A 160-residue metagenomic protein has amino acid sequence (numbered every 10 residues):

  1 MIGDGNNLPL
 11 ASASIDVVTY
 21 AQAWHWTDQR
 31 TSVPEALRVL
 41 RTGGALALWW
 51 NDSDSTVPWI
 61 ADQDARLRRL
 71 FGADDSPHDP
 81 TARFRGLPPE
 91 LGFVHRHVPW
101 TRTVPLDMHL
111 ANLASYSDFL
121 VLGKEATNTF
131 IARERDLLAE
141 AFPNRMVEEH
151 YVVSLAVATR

Functional and structural regions predicted by a protein language model:
I2: Conserved residues in the N-terminal Rossmann fold of short-chain dehydrogenase/reductase
N6-V18: A short acidic, Gly/Pro-enriched loop at the edge of an enzyme's catalytic core that lines a small-molecule cofactor
L8, W24-W26, W50, H109 (+1 more regions): Tryptophan-centric aromatic hotspots in well-structured domains and transmembrane helices
A11, Q29-R30, V57-P58: Short glycine-/acidic-enriched loop or helix-start segments at secondary-structure transitions that form or flank
S12-S14, E35-V39, A45, W50-N51 (+4 more regions): Catalytic core of nucleotide-sugar-dependent glycosyltransferases
D16-R30: A short SAM/SAH-binding and catalytic strip from SAM-dependent methyltransferases
P34-V104: Conserved catalytic/acceptor-binding region of the Class I
P80-R160: Conserved Class I S-adenosyl-L-methionine
